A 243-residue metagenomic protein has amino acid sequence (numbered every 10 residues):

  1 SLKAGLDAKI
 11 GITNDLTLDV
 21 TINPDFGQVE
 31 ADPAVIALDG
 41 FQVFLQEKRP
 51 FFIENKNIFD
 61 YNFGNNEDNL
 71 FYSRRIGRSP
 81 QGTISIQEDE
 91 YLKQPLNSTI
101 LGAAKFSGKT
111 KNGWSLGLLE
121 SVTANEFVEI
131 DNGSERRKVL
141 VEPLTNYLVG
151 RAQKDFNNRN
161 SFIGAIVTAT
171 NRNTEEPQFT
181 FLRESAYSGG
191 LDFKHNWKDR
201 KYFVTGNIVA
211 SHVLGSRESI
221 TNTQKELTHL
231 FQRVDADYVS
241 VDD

Functional and structural regions predicted by a protein language model:
L2-D243: Outer-membrane beta-barrel channel domains
